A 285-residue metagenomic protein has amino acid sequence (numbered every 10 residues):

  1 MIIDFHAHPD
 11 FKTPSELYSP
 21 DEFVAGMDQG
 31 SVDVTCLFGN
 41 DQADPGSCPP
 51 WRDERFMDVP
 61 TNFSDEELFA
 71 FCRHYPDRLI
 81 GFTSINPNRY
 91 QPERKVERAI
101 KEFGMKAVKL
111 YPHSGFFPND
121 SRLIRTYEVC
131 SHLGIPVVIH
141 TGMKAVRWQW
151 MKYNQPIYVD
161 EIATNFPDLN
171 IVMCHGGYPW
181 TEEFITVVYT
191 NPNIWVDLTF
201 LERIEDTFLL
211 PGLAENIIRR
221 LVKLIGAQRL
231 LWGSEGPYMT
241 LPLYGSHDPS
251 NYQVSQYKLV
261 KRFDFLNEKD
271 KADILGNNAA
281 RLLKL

Functional and structural regions predicted by a protein language model:
M1-F63, E97: An N-terminally biased module of ancient metal coordination in phosphate/nucleic-acid-related enzymes
I3-A7, T35-L37, I80-T83, K106-L110 (+4 more regions): Hydrophobic faces of well-ordered beta-strands that scaffold small-molecule active sites in alpha/beta enzyme cores
H6, M27, L68, C72 (+9 more regions): Conserved, mostly hydrophobic/aromatic
D10-T13, Q42-G46, P87-Q91, M143-R147 (+3 more regions): Active-site environment of divalent metal-dependent phosphoester hydrolases
V24-V32, E66-R78, K95-G104, R125-L133 (+3 more regions): Acidic (Asp/Glu)-rich catalytic clusters
C48-N154, R203, L209: Active-site gating/metal-coordination segments in enzymes
Y90-I100, N119-T126, W148-N165, W180-T190 (+2 more regions): Distinct, well-ordered alpha-helical segments
N170, Y178-L285: H/E-rich (His + Asp/Glu) clusters that bind or coordinate divalent metals
